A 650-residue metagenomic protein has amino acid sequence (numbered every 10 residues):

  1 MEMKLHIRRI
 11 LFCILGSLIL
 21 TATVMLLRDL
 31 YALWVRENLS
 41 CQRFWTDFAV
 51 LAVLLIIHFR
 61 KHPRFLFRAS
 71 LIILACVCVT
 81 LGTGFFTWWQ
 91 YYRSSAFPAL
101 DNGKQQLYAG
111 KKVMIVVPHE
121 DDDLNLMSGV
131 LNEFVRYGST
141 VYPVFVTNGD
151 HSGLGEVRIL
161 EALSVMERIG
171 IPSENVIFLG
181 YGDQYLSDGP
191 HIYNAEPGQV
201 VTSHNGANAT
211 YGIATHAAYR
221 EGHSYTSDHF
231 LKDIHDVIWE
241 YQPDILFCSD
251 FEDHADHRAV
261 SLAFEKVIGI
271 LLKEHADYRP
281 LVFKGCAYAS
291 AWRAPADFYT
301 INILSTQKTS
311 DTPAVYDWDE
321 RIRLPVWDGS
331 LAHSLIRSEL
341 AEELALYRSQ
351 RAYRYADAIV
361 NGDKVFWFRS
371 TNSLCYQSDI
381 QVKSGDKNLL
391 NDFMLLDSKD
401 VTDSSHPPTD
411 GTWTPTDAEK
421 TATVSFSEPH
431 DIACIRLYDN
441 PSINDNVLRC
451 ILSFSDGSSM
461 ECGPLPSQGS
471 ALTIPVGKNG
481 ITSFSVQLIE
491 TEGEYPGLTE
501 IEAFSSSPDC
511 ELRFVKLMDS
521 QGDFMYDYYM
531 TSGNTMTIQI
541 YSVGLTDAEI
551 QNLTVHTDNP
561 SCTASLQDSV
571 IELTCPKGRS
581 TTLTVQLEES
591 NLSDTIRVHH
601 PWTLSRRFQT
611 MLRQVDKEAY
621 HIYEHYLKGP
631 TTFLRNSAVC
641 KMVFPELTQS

Functional and structural regions predicted by a protein language model:
E2, R9-G16, T21-A22, R28-L51 (+10 more regions): The feature marks non-catalytic terminal segments
R8, F12-C13, M25-L54, K61 (+2 more regions): Active-site beta-strand->loop->alpha-helix modules in alpha/beta enzyme cores, enriched in Gly/His/Asp(Glu)
N361-Q377, F504-L512, V598-S605: Short domain-boundary/entry signatures in modular proteins, especially in secreted/extracellular architectures
T371-T414, D509-D519, L627, C640: Glycan-recognition and processing domains
T402-S459, L465-E511: Aromatic, loop-rich ligand-recognition surfaces of beta-strand-rich domains
G457-G463, P560-S565: Surface-exposed loop/edge segments in extracytoplasmic proteins
C510-L647: Extracytoplasmic soluble-region selector
